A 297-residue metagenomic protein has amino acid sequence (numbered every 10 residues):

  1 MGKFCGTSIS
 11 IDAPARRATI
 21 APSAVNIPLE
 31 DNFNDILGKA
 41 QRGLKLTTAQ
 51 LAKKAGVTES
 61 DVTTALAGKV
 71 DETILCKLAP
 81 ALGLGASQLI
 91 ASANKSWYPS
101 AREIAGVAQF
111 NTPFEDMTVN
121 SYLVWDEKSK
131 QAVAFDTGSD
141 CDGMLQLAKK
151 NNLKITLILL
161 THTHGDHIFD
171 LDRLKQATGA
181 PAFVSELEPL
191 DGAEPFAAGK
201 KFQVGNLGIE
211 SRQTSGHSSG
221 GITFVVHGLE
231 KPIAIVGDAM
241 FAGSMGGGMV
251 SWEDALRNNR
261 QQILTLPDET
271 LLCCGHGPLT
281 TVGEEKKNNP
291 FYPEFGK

Functional and structural regions predicted by a protein language model:
M1, T73-Q88: DNA major-groove recognition helix of helix-turn-helix/homeodomain DNA-binding modules
F4-C5, I9-L44: A short, Lys/Arg-rich alpha-helix, primarily the initiator
P22, S218-K297: Metallo-beta-lactamase
L44-D61: Short alpha-helical DNA-recognition segment
L66, D140-G208, P232: Active-site HxH/HxHxD metal-binding segment of metal-dependent hydrolases
P99-N151, F224-G237, G243: Conserved beta-strand hairpin/beta-sheet module of binuclear metal-dependent hydrolase folds, prominently
L123, K201-L229: Core dinuclear metal-dependent hydrolase active-site scaffold
A134-T137, T156-H164, A182-E186, Q213-G216 (+4 more regions): Active-site neighborhood of phospho(di)ester-bond hydrolases with catalytic His/Asp-centered motifs
